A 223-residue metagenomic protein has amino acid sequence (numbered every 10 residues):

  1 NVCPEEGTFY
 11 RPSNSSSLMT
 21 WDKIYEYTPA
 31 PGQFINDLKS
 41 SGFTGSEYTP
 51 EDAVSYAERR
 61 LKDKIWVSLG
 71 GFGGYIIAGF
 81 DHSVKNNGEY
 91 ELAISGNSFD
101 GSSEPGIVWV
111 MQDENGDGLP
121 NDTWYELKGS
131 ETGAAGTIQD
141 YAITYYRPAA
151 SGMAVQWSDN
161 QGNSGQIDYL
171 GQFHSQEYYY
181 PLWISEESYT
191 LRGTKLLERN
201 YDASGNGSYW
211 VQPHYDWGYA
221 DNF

Functional and structural regions predicted by a protein language model:
V2-G106, T123-F223: A domain-level signal for the mature, folded cores of soluble proteins
M111-D117: Short loop/turn segments immediately following beta-strands, especially the blade-tip and inter-blade linker loops
